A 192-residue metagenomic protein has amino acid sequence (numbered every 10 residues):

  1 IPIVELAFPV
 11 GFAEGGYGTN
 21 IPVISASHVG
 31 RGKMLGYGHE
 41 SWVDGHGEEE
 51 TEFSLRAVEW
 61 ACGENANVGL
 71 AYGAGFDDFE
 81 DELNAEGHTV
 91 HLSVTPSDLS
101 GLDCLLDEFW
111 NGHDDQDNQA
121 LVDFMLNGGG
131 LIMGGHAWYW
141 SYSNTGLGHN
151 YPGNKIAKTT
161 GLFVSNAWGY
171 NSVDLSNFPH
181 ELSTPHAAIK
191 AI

Functional and structural regions predicted by a protein language model:
I1-G30, L35-N65: C-terminal and late-domain segments of enzyme folds
I3, A7-T19, R31, G69-G153 (+1 more regions): Helical hinge/lid and interdomain linker segments adjacent to catalytic or ligand-binding clefts that mediate domain
M34-G36, V90, V164: Conserved beta-strand scaffold positions in the cores of enzyme catalytic domains, especially in NTP/NDP-utilizing
S41, S97, N171: Residue-level detector of flexible, active-site-proximal loop/helix-junction positions within diverse enzyme catalytic
E86, T160-L162: Residues at alpha-helix termini
F163-S172: Conserved S-adenosyl-L-methionine
